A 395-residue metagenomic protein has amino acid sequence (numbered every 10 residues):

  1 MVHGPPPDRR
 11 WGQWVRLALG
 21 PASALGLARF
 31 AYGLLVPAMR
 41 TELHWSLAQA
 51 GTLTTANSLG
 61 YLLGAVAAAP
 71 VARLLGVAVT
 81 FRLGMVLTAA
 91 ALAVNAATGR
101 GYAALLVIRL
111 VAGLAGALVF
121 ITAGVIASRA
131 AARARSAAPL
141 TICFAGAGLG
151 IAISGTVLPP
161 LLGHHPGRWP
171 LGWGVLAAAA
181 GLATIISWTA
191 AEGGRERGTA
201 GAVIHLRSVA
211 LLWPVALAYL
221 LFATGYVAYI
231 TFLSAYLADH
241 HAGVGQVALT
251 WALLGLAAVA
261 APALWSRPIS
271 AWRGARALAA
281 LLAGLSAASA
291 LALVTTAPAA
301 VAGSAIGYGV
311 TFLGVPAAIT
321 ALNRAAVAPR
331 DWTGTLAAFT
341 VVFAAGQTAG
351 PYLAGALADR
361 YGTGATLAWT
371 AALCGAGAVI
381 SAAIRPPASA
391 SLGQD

Functional and structural regions predicted by a protein language model:
Y32-G33, L211-A252, V259: Extracytoplasmic gate region of multi-pass secondary transporters
L63-G99: Conserved MFS/SLC helix-loop-helix module at the cytosolic interface between two early adjacent transmembrane helices
G64-V77, A261-R273, A358-D359: Helix-to-loop junctions at the C-terminal end of transmembrane segments in multipass secondary transporters
V79-A93, R276-L291, A371: Structural signature of the two symmetry-related core transmembrane helices
G101-A104, R133-E192: Helix-loop-helix hairpin linking two adjacent transmembrane segments in secondary transporters
I108-A147: Cytoplasmic helix-loop-helix junction between adjacent transmembrane helices in 12-TM secondary transporters
A275-I319: C-terminal transmembrane helical hairpin of 12-TM major facilitator-type secondary transporters
V327-T363, L367-T370: A late C-terminal transmembrane helix in Major Facilitator Superfamily
